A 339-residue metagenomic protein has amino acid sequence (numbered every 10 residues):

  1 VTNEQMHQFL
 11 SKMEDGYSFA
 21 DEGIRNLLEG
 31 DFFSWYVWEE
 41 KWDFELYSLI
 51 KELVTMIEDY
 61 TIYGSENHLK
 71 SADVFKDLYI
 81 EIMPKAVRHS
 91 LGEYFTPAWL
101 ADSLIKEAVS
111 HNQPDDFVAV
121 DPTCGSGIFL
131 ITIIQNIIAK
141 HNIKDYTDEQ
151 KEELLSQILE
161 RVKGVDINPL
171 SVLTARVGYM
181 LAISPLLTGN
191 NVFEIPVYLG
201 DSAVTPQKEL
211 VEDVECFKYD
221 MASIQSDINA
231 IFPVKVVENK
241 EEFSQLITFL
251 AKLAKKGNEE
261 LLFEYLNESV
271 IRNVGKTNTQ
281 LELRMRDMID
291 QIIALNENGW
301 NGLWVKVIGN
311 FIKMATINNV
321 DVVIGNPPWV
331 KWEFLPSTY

Functional and structural regions predicted by a protein language model:
T2-E81: Long recognition/docking surfaces used for binding and targeting
T61-I62, E66, V74, L78-Y339: SAM-dependent methyltransferase catalytic region
